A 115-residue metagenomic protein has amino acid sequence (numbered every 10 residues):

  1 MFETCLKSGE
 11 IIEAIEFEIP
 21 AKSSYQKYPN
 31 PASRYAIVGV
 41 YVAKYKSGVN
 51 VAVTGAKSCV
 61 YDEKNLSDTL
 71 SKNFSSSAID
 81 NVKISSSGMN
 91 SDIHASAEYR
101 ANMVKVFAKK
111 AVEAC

Functional and structural regions predicted by a protein language model:
M1-C115: C-terminal structural segment of proteins
